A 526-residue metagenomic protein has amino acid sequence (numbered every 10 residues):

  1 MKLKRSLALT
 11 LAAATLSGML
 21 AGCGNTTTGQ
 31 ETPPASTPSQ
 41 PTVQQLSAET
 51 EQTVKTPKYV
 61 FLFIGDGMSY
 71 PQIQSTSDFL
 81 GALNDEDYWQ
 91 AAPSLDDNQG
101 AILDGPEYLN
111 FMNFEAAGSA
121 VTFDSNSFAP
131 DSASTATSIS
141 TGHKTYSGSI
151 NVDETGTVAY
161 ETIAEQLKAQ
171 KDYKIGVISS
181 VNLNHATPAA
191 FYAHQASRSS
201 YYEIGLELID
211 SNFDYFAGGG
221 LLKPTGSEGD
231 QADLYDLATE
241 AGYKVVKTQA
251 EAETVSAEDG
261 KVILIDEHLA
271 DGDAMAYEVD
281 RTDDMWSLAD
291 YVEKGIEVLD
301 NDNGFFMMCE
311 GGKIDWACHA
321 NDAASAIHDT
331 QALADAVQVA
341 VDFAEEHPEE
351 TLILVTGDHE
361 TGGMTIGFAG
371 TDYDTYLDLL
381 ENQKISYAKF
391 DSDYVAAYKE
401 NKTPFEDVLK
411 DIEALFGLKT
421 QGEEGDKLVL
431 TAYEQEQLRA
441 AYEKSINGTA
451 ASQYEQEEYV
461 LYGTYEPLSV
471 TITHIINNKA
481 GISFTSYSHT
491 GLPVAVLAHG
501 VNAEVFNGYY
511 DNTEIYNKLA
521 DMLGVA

Functional and structural regions predicted by a protein language model:
M1-T10: Bacterial Sec-dependent N-terminal signal peptides
A14, N182, G220: Residues that line or immediately flank small-molecule/substrate-binding pockets and catalytic motifs
G18-G22: C-terminal motif of bacterial Sec signal peptides marking the signal peptidase cleavage site
G24-T26: Bacterial signal peptide processing site
P33-T42: Extracellular mucin-like PTS domains
T42-D78, I139-K168, Y173-A190, E207-L208 (+2 more regions): Mobile, glycine-rich extracellular loop/lid and propeptide segments that shape or gate substrate/ligand access
V54-Y59, M68-T137, H185-A526: A post-motif C-terminal structural segment
